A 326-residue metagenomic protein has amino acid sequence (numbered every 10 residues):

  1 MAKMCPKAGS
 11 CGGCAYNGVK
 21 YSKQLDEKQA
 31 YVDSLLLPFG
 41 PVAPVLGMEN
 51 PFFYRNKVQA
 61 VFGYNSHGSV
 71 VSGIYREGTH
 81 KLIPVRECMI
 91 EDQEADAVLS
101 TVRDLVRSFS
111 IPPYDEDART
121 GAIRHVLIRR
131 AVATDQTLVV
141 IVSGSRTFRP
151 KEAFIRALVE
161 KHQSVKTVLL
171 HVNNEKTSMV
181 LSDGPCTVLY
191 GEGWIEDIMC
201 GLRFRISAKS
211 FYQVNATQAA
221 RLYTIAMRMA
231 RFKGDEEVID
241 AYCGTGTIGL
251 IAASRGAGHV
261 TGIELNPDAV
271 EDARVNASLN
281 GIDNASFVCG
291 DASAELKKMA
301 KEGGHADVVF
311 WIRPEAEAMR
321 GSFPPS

Functional and structural regions predicted by a protein language model:
M1-T187, R228-D235, G304-S326: SAM-dependent transferase fold signal centered on methyltransferase-like domains, encompassing both Class I
P150-E152, R156-S326: Rossmann-like S-adenosyl-L-methionine
